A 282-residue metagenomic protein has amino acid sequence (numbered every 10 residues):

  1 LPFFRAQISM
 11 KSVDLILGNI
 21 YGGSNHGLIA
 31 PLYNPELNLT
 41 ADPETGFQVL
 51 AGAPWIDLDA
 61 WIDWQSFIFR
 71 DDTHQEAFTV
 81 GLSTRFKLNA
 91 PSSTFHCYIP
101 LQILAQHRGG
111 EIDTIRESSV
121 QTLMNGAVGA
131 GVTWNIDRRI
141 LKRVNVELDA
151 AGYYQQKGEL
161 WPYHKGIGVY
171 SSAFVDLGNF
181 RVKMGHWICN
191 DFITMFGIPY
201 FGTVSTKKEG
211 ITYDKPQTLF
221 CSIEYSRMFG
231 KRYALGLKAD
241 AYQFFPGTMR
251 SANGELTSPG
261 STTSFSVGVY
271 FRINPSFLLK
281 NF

Functional and structural regions predicted by a protein language model:
L1-D14: Post-signal peptide N-terminal segment of secreted/secretory-pathway proteins
F3, A53-W61, T73, G81-F282: Exposed, low-structure sequence patches enriched in small/polar residues
I8-M10, G18-Y21, I198: A broad, low-specificity signal for short, low-complexity segments enriched in glycine/proline and polar/charged
D14-R85: Surface-exposed coil loops of outer-membrane beta-barrel proteins
